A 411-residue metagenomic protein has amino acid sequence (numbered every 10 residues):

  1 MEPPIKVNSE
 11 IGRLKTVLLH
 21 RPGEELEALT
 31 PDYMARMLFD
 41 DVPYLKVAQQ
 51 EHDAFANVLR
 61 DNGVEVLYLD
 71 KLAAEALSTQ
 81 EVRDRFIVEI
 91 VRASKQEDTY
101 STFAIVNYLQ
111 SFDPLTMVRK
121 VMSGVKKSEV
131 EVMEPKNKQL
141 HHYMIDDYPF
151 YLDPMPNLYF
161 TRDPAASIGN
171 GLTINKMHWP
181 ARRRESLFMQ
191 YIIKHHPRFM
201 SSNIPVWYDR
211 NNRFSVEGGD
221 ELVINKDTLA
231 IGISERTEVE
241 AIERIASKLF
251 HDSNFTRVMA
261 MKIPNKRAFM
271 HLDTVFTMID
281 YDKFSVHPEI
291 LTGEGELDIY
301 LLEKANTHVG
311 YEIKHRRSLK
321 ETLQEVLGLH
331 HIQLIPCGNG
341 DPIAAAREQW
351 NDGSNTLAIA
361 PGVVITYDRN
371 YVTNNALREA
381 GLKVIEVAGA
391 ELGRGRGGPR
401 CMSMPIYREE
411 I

Functional and structural regions predicted by a protein language model:
M1-I411: The feature marks the mature, well-folded catalytic cores of soluble enzymes
